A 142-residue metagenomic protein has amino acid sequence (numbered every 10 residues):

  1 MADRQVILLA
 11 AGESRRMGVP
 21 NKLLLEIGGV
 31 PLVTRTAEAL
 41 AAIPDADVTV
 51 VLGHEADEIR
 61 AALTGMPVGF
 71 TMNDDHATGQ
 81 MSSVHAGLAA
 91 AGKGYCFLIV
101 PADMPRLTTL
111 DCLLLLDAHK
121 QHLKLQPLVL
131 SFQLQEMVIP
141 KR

Functional and structural regions predicted by a protein language model:
A2-L52: N-terminal glycine-rich phosphate-binding loop and ensuing alpha1 helix
A11, G53-H54, A102, Q133: Cofactor-binding loop segments of dinucleotide-utilizing enzymes, especially the Rossmann-like FAD- and NAD(P)+-binding
G12, V19-K22, T71, A102 (+1 more regions): Residue-level signal for pocket-adjacent positions within structured domains
S14, A56-D57, P105, E136: Surface-exposed, flexible loop/turn segments at secondary-structure boundaries
M17, I59-L63, L115: Hydrophobic packing residues within well-ordered alpha-helices of enzyme cores
L24, F70, P127-V129: Conserved beta-strand scaffold positions in the cores of enzyme catalytic domains, especially in NTP/NDP-utilizing
T34-C96, T109-L110: Conserved N-terminal catalytic core of the sugar/cofactor nucleotidyltransferase
A77-K141: Conserved beta-loop-beta/alpha segment of the NTase-like Rossmann-fold superfamily that binds/positions NTPs
